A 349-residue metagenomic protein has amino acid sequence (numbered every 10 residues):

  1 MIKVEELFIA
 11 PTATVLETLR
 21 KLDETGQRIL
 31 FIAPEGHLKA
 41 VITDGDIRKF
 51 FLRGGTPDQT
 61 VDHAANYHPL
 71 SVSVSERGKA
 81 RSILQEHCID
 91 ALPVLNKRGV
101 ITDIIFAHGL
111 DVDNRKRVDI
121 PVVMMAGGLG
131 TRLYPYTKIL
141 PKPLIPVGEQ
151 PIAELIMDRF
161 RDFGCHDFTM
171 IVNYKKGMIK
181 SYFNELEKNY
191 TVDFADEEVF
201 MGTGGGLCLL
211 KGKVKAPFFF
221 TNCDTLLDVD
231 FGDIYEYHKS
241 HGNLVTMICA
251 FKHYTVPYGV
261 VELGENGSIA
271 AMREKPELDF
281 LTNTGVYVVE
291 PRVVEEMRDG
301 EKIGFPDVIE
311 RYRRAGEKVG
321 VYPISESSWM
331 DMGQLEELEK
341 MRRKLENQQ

Functional and structural regions predicted by a protein language model:
M1-K21, T25, F31-P34, L38-K39 (+4 more regions): Bateman/CBS regulatory modules and CBS-like beta-alpha motifs in cytosolic regions of diverse proteins
R28, D90, H166, A216 (+1 more regions): Short acidic/polar active-site loop segments enriched in Thr and Asp
D46-D62, H108-I120, L281: A short, polar/charged loop-to-alpha-helix boundary motif
L52, L70, V118, Q150-C223 (+3 more regions): Conserved N-terminal catalytic core of the sugar/cofactor nucleotidyltransferase
F106-I139, I145: N-terminal nucleotide-binding beta1-loop-alpha1 segment
F218-F219, L226, G232-K239, K252-T255 (+1 more regions): Catalytic-core segments of class I nucleotidyltransferases/pyrophosphorylases that form NMP-activated intermediates
H241-F251: A short, conserved acidic/glycine-rich loop-to-beta-strand motif that forms the donor nucleotide-sugar/metal
